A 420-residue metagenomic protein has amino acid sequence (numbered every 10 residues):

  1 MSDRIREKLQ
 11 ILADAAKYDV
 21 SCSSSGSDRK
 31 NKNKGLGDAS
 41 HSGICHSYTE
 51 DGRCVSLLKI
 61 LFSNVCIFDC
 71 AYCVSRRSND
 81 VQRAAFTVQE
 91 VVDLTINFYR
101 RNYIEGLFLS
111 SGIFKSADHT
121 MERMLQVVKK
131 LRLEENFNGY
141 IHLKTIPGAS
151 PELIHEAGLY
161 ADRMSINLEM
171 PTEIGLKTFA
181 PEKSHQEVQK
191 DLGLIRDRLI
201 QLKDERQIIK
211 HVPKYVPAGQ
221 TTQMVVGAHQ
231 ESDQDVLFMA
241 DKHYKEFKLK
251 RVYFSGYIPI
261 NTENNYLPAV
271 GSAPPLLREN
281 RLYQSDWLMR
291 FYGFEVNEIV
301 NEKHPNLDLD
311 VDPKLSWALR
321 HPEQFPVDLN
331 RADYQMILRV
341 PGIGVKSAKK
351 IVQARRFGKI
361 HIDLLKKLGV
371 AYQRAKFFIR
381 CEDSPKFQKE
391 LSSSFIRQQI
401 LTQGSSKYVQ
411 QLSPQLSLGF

Functional and structural regions predicted by a protein language model:
M1-V65, A371, I379, F387-Q411 (+1 more regions): Flexible, acidic/Gly-rich N-terminal and inter-domain linker regions that tether and position cofactor-handling modules
L57, C70, L109, I166 (+3 more regions): Conserved, mostly hydrophobic/aromatic
L58-I60, Q89-R100, Q207-I208: Short, charged beta->alpha transition segments
I60-Q89: Canonical Radical SAM [4Fe-4S] cluster-binding loop centered on the CxxxCxxC motif and its immediate flanking residues
V92, K115-I299: Conserved AdoMet/S-adenosylmethionine-binding subsite of the radical SAM
I96-G112, S285: Short Fe-S-cluster ligation motifs
N306-M336, I362-F420: C-terminal extensions
